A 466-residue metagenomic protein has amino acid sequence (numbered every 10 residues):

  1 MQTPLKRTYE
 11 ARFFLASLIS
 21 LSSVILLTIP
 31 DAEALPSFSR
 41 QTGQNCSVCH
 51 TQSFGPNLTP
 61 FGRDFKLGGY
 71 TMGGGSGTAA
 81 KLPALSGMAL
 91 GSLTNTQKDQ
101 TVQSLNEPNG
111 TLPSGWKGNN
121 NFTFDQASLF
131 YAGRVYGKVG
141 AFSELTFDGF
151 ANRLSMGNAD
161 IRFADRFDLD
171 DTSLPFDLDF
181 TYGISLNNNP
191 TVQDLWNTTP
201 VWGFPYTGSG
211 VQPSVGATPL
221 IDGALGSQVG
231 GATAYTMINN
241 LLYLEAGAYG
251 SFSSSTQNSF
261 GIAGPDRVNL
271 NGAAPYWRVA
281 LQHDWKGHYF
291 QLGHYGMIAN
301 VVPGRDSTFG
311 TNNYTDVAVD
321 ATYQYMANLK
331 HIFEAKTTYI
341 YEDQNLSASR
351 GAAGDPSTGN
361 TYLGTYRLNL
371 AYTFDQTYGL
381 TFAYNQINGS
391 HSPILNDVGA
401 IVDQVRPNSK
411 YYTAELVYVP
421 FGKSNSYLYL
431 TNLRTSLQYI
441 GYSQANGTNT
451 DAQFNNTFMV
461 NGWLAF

Functional and structural regions predicted by a protein language model:
M1-A11: N-terminal secretory signal peptides that target proteins for export/translocation
L21-D31: C-terminal segment of classical bacterial N-terminal signal peptides
G43-S53: The canonical Cys-X-X-Cys-His
N45, A414-P420, F454-F466: Outer-membrane beta-barrel "beta-signal"
L58-T59, A89-T96, Q103-S104, W116-S254 (+8 more regions): Outer membrane beta-barrel
A80-L82, N120-F124, N152-M156, G223-S227 (+7 more regions): Transmembrane beta-barrel outer-membrane domains
Q97-L105, R153-N158, L195-V201, S255-D266 (+4 more regions): Outer-membrane beta-barrel translocator domains and adjoining extracellular loop/strand segments of Gram-negative
G287-P420: Detector for outer-membrane/organellar transmembrane beta-barrel domains, recognizing the amphipathic beta-strand
